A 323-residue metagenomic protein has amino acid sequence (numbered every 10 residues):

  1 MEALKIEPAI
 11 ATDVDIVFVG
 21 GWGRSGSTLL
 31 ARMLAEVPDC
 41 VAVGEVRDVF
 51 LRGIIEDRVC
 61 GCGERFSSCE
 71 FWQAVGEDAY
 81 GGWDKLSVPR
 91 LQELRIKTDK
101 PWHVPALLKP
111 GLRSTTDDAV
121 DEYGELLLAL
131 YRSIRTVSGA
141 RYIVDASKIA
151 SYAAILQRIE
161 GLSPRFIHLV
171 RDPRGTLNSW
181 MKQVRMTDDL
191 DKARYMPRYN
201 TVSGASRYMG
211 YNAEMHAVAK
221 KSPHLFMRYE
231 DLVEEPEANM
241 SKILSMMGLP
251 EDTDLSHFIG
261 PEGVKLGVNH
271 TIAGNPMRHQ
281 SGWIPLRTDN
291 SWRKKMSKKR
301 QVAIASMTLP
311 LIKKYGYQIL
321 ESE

Functional and structural regions predicted by a protein language model:
M1-F18, G23, G81, L107-R113 (+5 more regions): PAPS-dependent sulfotransferases, especially Golgi type II membrane carbohydrate sulfotransferases
V17, V41, R165-H168, L225-M227: Hydrophobic/aromatic beta-strand patches that form the interior of the parallel beta-sheet core in alpha/beta enzyme
S27, A150-A154, P236: Short, well-ordered alpha-helical microsegments
T28-D39: A conserved segment at the C-terminal end of the G1
V37, S147, G161, K221-S222: Acidic-histidine catalytic/liganding microenvironments
V46-I143, D188-K192, L286: PAPS-dependent sulfation machinery
Y142-V144, P164, V218-M247, S291-K295: Phosphate-binding beta-loop-alpha motif at adenosine-nucleotide cofactor sites
D145-K148, L156-K182: Conserved phosphate-donor/acceptor-positioning beta-strand/loop module used by diverse small-molecule
